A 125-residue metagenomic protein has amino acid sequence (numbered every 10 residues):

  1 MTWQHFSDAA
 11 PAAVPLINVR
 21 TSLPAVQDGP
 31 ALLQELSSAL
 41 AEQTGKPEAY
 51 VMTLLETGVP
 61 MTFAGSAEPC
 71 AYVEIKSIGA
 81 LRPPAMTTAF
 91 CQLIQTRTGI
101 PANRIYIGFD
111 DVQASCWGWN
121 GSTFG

Functional and structural regions predicted by a protein language model:
T2-G125: Interaction-mediating elements
